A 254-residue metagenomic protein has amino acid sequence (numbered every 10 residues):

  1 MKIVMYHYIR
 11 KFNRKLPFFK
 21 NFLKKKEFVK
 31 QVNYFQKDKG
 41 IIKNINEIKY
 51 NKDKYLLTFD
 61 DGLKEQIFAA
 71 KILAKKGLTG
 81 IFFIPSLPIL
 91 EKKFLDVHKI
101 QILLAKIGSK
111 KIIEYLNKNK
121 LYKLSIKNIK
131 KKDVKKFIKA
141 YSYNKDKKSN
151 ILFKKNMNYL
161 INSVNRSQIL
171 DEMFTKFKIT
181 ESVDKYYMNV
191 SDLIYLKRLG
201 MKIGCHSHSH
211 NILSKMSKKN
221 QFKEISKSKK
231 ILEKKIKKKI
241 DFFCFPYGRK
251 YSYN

Functional and structural regions predicted by a protein language model:
M1-F242, R249-N254: Catalytic alpha-helical scaffold of carbohydrate-active enzymes acting on polysaccharides/glycoconjugates
